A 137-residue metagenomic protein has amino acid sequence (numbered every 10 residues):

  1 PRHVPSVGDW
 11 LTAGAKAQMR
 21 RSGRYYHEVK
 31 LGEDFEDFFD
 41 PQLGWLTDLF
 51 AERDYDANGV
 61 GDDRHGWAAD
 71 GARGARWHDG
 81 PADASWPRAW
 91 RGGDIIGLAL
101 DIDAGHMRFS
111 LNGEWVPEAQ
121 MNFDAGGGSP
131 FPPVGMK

Functional and structural regions predicted by a protein language model:
P1-K137: PRY/SPRY (B30.2) beta-sandwich protein-interaction domains and their adjacent Ser/Pro/Gly-rich low-complexity linkers
